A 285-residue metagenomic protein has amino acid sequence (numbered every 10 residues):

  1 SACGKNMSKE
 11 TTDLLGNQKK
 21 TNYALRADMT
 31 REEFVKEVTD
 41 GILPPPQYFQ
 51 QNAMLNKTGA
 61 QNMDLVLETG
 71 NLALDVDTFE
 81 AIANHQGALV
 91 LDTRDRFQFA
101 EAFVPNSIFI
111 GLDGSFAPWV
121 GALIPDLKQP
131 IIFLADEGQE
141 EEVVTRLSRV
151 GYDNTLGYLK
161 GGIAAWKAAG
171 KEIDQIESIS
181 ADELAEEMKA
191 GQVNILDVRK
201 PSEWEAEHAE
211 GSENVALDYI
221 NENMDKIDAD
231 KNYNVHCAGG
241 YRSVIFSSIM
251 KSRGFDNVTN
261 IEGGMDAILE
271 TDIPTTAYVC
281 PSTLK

Functional and structural regions predicted by a protein language model:
S1-C3: Divalent metal-dependent hydrolysis catalytic cores, especially in the metallo-beta-lactamase
N6-N71, H85, R96-N194, V198-K285: Rhodanese-like catalytic fold shared by cysteine-dependent sulfurtransferases and DSP/PTP-type phosphatases
V76-F79: Long, highly charged low-complexity segments
I82: Membrane-embedded alpha-helical segments that form the functional core of polytopic membrane enzymes, especially those
D92: Local sequence-structure signature of Cys/Sec-based thiol-disulfide redox active-site neighborhoods
